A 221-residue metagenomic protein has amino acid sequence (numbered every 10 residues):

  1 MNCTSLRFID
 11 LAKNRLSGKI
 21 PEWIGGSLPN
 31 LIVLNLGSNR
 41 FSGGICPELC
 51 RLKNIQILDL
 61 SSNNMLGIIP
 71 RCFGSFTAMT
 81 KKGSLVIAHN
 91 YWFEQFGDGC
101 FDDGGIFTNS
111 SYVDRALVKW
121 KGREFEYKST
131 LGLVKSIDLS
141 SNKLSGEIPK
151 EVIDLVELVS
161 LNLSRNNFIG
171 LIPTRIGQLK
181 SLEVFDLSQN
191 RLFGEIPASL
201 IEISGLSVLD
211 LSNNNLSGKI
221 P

Functional and structural regions predicted by a protein language model:
M1-P221: Change "centered on extracellular leucine-rich repeats
